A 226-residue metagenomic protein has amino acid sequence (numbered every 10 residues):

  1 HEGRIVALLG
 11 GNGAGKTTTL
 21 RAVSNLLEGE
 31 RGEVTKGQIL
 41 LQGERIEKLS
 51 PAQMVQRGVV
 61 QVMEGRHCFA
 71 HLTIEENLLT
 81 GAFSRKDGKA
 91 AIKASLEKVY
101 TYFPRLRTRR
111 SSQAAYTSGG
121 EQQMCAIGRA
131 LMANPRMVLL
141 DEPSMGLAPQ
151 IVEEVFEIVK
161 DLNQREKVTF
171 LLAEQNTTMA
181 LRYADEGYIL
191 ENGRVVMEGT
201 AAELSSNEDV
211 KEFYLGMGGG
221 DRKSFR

Functional and structural regions predicted by a protein language model:
H1-R226: Glycine-rich phosphate-binding loops of nucleotide-dependent enzymes
